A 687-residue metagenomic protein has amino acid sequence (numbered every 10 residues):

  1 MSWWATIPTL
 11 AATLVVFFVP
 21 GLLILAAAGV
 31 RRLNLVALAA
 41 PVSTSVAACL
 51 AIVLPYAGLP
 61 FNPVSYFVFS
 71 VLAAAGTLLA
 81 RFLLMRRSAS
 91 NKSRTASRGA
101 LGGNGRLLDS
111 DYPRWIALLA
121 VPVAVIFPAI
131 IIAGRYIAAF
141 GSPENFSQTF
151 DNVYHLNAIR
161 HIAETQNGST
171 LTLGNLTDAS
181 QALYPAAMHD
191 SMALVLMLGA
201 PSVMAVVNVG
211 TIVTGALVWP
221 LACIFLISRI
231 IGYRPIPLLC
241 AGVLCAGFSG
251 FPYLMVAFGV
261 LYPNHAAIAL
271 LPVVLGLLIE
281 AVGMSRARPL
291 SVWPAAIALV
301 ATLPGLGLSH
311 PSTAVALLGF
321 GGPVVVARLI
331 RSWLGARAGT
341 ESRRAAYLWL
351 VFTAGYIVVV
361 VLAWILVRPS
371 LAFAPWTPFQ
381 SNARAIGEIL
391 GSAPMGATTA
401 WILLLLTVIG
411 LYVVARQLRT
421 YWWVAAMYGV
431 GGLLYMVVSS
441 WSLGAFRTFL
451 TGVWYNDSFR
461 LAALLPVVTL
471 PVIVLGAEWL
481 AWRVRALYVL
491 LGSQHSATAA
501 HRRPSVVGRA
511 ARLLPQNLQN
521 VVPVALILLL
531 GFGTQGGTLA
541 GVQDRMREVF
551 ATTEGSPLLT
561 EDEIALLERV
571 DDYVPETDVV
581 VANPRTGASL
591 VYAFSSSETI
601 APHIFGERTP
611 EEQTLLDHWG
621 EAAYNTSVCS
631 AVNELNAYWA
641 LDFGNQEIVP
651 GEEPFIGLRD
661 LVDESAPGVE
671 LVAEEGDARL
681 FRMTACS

Functional and structural regions predicted by a protein language model:
M1-W115: Membrane-embedded, hydrophobic transmembrane alpha-helices
A12-F18, L418, S496-T498, P515-S687: Extracytoplasmic
V46-C49, I130-I137, T165-Q166, L238-A257 (+4 more regions): Membrane-interface helix-loop junctions at the exits of transmembrane helices
A57-S65, G141-Q148, A200, P252-A266 (+3 more regions): Membrane-helix boundary/interfacial segments in multi-pass membrane proteins
W115, V121, I126-A269, R545-P557: Active-site lumenal/periplasmic loops and adjacent helix-entry segments of GT-C-fold, multi-pass membrane
P289-P311: Membrane-interface alpha helices of multi-pass inner-membrane proteins
L317-F352: Perimembrane helix-loop-helix junctions
V325-V326, G335, W401-A425: Hydrophobic, aromatic-rich transmembrane alpha-helices and their immediate juxtamembrane boundary segments
